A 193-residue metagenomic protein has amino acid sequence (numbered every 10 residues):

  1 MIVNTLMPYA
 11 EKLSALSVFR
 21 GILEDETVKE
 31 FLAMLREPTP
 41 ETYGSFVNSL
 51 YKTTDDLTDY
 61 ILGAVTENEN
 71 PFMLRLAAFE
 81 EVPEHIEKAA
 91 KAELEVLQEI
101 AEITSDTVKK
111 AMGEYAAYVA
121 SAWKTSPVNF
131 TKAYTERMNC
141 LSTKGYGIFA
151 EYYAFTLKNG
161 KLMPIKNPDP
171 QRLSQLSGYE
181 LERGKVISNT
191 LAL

Functional and structural regions predicted by a protein language model:
M1-Q175, L181: AAA+ P-loop ATPase mechanoenzymes
E180-L193: Pre-Walker A adenine-sensing motif
